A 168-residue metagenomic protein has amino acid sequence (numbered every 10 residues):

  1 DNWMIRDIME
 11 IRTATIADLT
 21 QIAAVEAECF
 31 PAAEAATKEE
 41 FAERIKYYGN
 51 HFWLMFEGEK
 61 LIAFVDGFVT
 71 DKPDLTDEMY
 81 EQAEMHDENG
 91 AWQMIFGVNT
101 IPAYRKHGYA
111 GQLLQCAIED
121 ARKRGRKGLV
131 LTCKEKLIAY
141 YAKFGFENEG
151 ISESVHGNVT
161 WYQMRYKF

Functional and structural regions predicted by a protein language model:
M9-I22: A short beta-loop-alpha structural element at the N-terminal edge of CoA-dependent acyl/N-acetyltransferase catalytic
A14, V98-T100: Hydrophobic adenine-recognition pocket in adenosine-nucleotide-binding enzymes
A32-G58, F64-M85: Active-site rim helix/loop that mediates acceptor-substrate recognition in acyltransferases
A63-V98, R105, S154-T160: Conserved acyl-donor/pantetheine-binding loop and adjacent beta-alpha core of acyl/acetyltransferases and related
V69-K72, T132, A142, E147-Q163: Conserved catalytic-core motifs of GNAT/GCN5-like acyltransferases
T100, K106-E119: Conserved acetyl-CoA-binding loop-helix of GNAT-fold acetyltransferases
L114, A121-C133: Conserved GNAT acetyl-CoA-binding A-motif
